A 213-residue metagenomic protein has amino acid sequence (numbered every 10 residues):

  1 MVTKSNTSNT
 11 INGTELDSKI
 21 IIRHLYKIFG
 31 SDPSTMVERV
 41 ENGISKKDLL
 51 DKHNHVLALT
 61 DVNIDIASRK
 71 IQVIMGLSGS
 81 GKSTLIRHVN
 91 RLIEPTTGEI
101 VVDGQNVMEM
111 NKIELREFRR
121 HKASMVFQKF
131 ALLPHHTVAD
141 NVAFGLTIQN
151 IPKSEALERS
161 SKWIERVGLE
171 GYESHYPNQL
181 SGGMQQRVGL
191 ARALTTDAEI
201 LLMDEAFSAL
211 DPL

Functional and structural regions predicted by a protein language model:
R39-D48, Q105-N106, A143, T147 (+1 more regions): Conserved ABC ATPase "signature" region
L49-N54, M108-S124, I148, K153-L157: ABC ATPase NBD coupling module
N90: Helix-to-loop junction immediately C-terminal to a conserved catalytic motif
G98-N106: Conserved ABC transporter NBD signature motif
H136-F144: Short coil-to-helix segment of the ABC ATPase nucleotide-binding domain corresponding to the Q-loop/switch region
Y176-L180, M184: Conserved ABC ATPase signature
L190: Hydrophobic anchor residue at the start of the ABC signature
T195-E199: A short, proline-enriched helix->beta-strand linker immediately N-terminal to the Walker B motif in ABC-type P-loop
